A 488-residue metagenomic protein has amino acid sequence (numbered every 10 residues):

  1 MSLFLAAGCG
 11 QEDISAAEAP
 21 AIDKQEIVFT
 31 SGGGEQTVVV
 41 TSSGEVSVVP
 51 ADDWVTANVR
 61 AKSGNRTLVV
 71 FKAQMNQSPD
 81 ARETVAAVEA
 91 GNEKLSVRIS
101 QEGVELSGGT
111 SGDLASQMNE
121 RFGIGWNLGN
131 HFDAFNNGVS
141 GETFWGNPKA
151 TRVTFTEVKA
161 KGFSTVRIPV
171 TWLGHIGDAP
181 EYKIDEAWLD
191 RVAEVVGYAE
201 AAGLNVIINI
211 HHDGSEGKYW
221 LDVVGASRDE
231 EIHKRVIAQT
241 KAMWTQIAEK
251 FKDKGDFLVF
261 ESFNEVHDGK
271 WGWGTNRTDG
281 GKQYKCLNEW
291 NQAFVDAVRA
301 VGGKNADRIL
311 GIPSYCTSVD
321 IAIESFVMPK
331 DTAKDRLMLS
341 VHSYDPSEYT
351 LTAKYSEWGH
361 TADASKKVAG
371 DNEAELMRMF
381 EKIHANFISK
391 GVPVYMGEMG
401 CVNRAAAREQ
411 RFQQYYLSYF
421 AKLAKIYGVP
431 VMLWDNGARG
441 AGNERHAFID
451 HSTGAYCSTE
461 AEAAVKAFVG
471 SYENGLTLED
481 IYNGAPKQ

Functional and structural regions predicted by a protein language model:
L3-V28, S96-G108: Bacterial Sec-dependent N-terminal signal peptides
P20-I22, V39-V70: Surface-exposed binding patches on compact interaction domains or structured appendages
D80-N92: A short beta-strand micro-motif common to beta-rich folds, especially ectodomain repeats
E105-T165: N-terminal carbohydrate-binding accessory modules
L128-A150, D178-I184, I232, E348-L376: Acidic/histidine-rich helix-loop elements that form or flank divalent-metal/phosphate-binding sites at the catalytic
G146-T165, E181-H212, E216-S262, L287-G302: An active-site-proximal structural segment forming one wall of the substrate-binding cleft that immediately precedes
K234-G370, E381-C401, I426-V429: Active-site region of glycoside hydrolase catalytic domains
G370-C457: Substrate-binding cleft of secreted/luminal carbohydrate-active enzymes
